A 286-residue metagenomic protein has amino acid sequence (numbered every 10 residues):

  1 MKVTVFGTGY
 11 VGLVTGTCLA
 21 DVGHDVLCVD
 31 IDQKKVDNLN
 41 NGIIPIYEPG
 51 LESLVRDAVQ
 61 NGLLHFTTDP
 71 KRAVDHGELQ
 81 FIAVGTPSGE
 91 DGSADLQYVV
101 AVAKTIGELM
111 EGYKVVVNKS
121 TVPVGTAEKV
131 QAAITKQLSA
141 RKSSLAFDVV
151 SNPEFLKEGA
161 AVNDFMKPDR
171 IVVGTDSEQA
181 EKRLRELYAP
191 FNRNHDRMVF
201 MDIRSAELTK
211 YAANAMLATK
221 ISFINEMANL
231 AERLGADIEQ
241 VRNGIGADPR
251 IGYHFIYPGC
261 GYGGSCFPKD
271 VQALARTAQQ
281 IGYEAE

Functional and structural regions predicted by a protein language model:
M1-E286: Structural/interface elements that position substrates and couple domains in central-metabolism enzymes
